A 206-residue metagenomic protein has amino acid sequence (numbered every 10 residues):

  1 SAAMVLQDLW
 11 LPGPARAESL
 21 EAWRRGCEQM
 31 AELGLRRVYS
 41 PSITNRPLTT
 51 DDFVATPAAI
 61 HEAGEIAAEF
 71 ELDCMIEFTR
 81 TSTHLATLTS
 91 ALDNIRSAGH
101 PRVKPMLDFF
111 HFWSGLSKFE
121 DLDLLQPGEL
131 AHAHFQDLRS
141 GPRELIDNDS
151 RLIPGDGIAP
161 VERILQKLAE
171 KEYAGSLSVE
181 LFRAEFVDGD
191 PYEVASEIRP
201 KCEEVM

Functional and structural regions predicted by a protein language model:
S1-A2, I76, L107, V179: Hydrophobic residues in well-ordered beta-strands that form the structural core
S1-W10, I43, P142-L145: N-terminal small/glycine-rich loop or linker at the start of catalytic domains across soluble metabolic enzymes
A2-A3, S40, A133, V179: Short glycine/serine/threonine-enriched helix-capping/active-site loop that flanks the nucleotide-sugar donor pocket
Q7-P105, S114: Active-site acidic/histidine proton-transfer and metal-coordination neighborhood in alpha/beta enzyme cores
L20, R25-E28, G34, H61 (+2 more regions): Histidine-acidic metal/acid-base catalytic patches
